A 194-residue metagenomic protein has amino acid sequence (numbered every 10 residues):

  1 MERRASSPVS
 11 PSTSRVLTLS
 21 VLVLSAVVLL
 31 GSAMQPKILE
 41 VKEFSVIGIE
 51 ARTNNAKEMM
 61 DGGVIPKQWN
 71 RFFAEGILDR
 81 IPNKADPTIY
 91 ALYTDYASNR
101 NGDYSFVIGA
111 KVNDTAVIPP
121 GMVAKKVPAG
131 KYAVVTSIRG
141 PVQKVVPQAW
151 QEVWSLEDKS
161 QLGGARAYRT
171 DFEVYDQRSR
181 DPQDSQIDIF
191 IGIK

Functional and structural regions predicted by a protein language model:
M1-S12: N-terminal secretory signal peptides that target proteins for export/translocation
V16-K194: A solvent-exposed interaction/effector surface
